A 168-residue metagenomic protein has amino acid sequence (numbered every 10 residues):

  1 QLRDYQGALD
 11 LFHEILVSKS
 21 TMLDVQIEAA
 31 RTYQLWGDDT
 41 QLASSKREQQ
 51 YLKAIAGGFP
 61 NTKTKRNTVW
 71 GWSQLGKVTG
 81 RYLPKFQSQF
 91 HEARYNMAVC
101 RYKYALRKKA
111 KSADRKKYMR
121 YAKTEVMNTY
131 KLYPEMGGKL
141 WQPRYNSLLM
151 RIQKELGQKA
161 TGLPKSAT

Functional and structural regions predicted by a protein language model:
Q1-T168: Acidic, polar-rich low-complexity tracts and alpha-helical solenoid repeat scaffolds
